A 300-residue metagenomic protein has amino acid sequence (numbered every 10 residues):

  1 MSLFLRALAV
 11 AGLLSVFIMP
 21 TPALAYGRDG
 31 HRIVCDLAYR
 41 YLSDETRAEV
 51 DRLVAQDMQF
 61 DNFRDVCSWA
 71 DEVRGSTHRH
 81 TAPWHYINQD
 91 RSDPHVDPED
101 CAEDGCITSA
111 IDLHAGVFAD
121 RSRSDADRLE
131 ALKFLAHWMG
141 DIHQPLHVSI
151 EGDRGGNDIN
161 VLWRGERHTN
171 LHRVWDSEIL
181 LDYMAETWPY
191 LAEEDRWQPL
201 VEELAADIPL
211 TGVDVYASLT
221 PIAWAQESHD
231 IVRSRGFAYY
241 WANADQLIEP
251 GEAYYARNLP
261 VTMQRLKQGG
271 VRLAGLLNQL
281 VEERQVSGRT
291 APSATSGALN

Functional and structural regions predicted by a protein language model:
M1-R6: Positively charged n-region of N-terminal signal peptides that target proteins for export
A7-M19: Bacterial N-terminal signal peptides
L24-W138, P145-N300: N-terminal, motif-rich segments that launch catalysis or mediate targeting to/interaction with membranes, typified by
